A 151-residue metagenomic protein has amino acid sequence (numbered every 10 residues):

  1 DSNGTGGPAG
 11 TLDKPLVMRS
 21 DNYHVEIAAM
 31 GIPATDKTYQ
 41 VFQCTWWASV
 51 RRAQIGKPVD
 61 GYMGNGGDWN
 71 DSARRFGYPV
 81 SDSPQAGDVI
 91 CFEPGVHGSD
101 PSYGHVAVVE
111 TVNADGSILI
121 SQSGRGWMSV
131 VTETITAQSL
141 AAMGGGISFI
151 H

Functional and structural regions predicted by a protein language model:
N3-A114, L119-S123: Secreted/periplasmic proteins that engage bacterial cell-wall peptidoglycan
E110-H151: Aromatic- and glycine-rich peptidoglycan recognition patches
